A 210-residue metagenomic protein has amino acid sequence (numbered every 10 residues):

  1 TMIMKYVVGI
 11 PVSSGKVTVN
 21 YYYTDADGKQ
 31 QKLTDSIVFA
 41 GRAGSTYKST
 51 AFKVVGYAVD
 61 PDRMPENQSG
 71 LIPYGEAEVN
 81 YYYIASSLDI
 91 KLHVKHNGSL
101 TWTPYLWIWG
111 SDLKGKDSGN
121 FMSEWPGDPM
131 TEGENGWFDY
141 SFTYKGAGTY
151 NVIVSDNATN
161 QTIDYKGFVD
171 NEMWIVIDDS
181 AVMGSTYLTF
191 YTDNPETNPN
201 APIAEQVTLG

Functional and structural regions predicted by a protein language model:
T1-V12: Alpha-helical segments with a strong preference for the paired helices of cellulosomal dockerin domains
S14-Y22, S69-S87, L188-E196: Conserved "repeat-terminator" motif of extracellular CCP/Sushi domains
G15-R42, G70, S87-K114, V207-G210: Extracellular, modular beta-sheet/disulfide-rich ectodomains of secreted and cell-surface proteins
V19-Y21, S49, G56-V59, Y81 (+1 more regions): Extracellular/surface recognition and adhesion modules
S45-I72, Y150, D156-I163: Surface-exposed interfaces of beta-sheet-rich extracellular modules
A77-V79, G148-V152: Exposed beta-strand face motif in extracellular beta-rich ectodomains
S99-K145, T159-Y165: Aromatic-rich carbohydrate-binding modules that target alpha-glucans
A181-G210: Compositionally biased low-complexity segments at domain edges in trafficked proteins and select soluble regulators
